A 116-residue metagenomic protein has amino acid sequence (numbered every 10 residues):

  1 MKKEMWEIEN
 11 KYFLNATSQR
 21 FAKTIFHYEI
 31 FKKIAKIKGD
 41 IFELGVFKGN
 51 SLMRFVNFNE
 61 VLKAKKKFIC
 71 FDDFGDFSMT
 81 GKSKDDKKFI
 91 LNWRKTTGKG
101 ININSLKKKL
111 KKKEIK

Functional and structural regions predicted by a protein language model:
K2-S18, Y28, A35-K116: S-adenosylmethionine/decaboxylated-SAM
A22-F26: N-terminal pre-P-loop "Q-motif" helix
